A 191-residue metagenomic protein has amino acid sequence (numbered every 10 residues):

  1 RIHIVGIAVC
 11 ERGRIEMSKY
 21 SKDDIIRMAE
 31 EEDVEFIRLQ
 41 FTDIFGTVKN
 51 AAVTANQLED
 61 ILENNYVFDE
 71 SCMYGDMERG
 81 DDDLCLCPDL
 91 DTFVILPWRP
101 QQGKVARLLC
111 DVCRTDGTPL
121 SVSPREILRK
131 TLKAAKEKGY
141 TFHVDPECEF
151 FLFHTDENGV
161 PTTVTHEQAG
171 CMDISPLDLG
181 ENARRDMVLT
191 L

Functional and structural regions predicted by a protein language model:
R1-E16: Short, Lys/Arg-enriched N-terminal segments with co-localized hydrophobic residues within the first ~10-30 amino acids
M17-L191: Glycine-rich, acidic/polar active-site loops that bind/position phosphate-bearing ligands
